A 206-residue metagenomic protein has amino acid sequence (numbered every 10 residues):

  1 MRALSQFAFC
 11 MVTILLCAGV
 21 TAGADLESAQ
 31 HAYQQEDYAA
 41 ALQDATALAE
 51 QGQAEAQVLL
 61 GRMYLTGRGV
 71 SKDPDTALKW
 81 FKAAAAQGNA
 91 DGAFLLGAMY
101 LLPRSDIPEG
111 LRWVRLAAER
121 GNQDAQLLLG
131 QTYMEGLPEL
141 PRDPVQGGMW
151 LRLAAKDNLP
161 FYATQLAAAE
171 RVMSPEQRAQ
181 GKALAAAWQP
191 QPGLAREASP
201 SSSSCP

Functional and structural regions predicted by a protein language model:
A8-A18: Bacterial N-terminal signal peptides
L16-D44, E197, P206: N-terminal leader/linker segments that initiate helical-solenoid repeat arrays
D25-A32, A47-L48, L59-T66, A93-P103 (+2 more regions): Hydrophobic face of amphipathic alpha-helices that form TPR/SEL1-like repeat modules and related alpha-solenoid
Q30, R62, T66, D75-D124: Alpha-helical adaptor scaffolds
Q35-Q43, S71-W80, P103-W113, L140-M149: Structural signature of tandem alpha-helical TPR/SEL1-like repeats, specifically the intra-repeat loop/turn
E36-D37, E50-Q53, T66-R68, A86-A90 (+4 more regions): Short helix-capping/linker turns of helical repeat alpha-solenoids
L159-P206: Terminal, low-structured helical/coil segments at or just beyond the last alpha-helical repeat
